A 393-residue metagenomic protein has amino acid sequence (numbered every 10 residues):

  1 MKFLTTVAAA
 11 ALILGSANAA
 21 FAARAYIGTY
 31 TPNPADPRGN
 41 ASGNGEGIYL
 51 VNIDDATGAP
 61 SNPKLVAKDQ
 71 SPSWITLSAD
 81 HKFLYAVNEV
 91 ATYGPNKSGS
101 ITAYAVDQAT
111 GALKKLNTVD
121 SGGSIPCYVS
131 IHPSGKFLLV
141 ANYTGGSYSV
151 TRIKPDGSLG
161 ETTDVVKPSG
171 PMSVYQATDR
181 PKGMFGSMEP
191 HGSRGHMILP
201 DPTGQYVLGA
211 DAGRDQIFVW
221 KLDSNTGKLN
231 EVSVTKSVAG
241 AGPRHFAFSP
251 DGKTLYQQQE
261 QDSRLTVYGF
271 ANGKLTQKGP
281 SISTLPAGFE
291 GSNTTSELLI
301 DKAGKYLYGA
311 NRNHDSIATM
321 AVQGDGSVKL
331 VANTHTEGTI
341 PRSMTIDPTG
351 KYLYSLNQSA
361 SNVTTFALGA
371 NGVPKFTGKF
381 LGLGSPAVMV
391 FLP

Functional and structural regions predicted by a protein language model:
F21-V51, L65-A79, M197: Beta-strand-rich domains and repeat architectures in extracellular enzymes and scaffolds, especially beta-propellers
T31-D36, E89-P95, T144-S147, R214-Q216 (+3 more regions): Short glycine/acidic-enriched loop and turn motifs that connect beta-strands
P34, D69-A79, G122-F137, S169-G204 (+4 more regions): Beta-rich, blade/repeat-based domains predominating in secreted/periplasmic proteins but also intracellular
V51-G58, Y104-G111, V150-E161, W220-K228 (+3 more regions): Short loop/turn segments immediately following beta-strands, especially the blade-tip and inter-blade linker loops
S61-A67, K114-V119, T163, K182-M188 (+4 more regions): A short beta-strand motif characteristic of beta-propeller blades
S61-G135: Blade-loop segments of beta-propeller domains
Q358-N371, K375-P393: Blade-level signature of beta-propeller repeat domains, shared across WD40, Kelch, NHL, RCC1 and BNR/Asp-box propellers
